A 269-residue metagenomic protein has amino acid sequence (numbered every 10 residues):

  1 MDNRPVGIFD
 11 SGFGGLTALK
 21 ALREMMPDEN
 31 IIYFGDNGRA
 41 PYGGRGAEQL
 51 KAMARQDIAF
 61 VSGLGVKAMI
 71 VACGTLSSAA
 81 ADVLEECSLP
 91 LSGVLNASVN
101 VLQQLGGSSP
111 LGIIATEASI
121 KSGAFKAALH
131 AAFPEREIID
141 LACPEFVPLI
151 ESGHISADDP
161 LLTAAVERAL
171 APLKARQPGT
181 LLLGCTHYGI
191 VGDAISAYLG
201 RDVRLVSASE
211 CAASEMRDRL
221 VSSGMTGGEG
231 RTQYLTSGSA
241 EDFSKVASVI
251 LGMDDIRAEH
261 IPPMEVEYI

Functional and structural regions predicted by a protein language model:
M1-I269: Non-catalytic structural scaffold of enzyme domains
